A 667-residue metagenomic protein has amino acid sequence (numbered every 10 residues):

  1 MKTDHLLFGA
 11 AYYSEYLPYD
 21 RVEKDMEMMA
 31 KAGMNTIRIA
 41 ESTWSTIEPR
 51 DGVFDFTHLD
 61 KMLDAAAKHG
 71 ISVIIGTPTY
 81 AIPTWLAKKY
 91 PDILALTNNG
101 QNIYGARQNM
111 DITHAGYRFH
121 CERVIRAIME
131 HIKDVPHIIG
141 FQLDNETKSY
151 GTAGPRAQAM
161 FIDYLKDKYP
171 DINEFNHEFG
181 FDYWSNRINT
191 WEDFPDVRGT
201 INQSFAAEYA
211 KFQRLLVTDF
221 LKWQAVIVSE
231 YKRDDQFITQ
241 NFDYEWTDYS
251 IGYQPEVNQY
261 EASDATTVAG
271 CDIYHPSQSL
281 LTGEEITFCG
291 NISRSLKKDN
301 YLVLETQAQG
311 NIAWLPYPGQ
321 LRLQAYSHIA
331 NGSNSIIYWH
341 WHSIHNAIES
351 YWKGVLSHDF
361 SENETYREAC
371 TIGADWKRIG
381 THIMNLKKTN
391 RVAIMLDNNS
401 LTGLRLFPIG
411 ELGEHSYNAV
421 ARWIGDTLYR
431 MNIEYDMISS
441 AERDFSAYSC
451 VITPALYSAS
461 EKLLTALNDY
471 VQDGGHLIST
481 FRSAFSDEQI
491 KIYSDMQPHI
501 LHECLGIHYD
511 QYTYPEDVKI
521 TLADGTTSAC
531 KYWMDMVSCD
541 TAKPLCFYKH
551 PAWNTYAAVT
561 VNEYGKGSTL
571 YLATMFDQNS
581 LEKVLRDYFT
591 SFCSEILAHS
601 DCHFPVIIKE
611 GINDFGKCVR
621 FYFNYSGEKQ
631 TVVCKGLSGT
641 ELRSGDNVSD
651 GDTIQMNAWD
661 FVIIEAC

Functional and structural regions predicted by a protein language model:
T3, L7, A40-E41, I47-G52 (+6 more regions): Aromatic- and acidic-residue-enriched carbohydrate-binding clefts of CAZyme catalytic domains
D4-L6, G33-N35, A67-V73, D134-I139 (+5 more regions): Short, well-ordered coil/turn segments that N-cap beta-strands
L7-L17, S42-T57, I103-E122, E146-G151 (+7 more regions): The substrate-binding groove and active-site-proximal loops of carbohydrate-active enzymes, especially glycoside
A10, M29, I37, A66 (+8 more regions): Conserved, mostly hydrophobic/aromatic
Y16-K31, Y249-A262, Y317-A325: Short, acidic/polar
E23-A30, R38-N102, Q224-K232, Y457: Aromatic-lined substrate-binding rim segments of carbohydrate-active enzymes
N102-V268, D272-S279, G283-I286: Polysaccharide-binding and catalytic clefts of secreted carbohydrate-active enzymes
D234, S263-C667: Carbohydrate-binding surfaces of carbohydrate-active enzymes
